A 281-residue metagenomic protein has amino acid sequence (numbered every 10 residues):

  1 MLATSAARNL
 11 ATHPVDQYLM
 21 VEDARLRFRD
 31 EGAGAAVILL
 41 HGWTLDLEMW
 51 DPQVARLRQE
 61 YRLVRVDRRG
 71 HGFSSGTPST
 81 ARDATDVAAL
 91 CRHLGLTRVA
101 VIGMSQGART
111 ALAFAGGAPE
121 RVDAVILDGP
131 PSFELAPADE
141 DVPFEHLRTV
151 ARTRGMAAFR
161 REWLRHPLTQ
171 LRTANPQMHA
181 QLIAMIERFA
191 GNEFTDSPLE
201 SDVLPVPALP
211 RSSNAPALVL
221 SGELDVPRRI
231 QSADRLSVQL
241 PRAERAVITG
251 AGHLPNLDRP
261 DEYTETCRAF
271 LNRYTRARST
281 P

Functional and structural regions predicted by a protein language model:
M1-V37, Q59-Y61, D202, E265-P281: Alpha/beta-hydrolase fold catalytic core
V21, D51-A55, V64-M104, E265: Active-site loop/oxyanion-hole signature of alpha/beta-hydrolase fold enzymes
A24-S75: Conserved HGGG/HGGXW glycine-rich cap/lid loop of the alpha/beta-hydrolase fold
G103, G107, A111: Gly/Ala-rich beta-loop-alpha elbow adjacent to hydrolase catalytic centers
L112, G116-G117, V122-R152: Flexible "cap/lid" loop of the alpha/beta hydrolase fold
L135-A138, R152-R211: Conserved alpha/beta-hydrolase catalytic His-Asp/Glu region
G191-V238, V247: Conserved serine/cysteine hydrolase catalytic core
R242-P281: Catalytic active-site module of serine/aspartate enzymes centered on a nucleophile-bearing elbow/loop
